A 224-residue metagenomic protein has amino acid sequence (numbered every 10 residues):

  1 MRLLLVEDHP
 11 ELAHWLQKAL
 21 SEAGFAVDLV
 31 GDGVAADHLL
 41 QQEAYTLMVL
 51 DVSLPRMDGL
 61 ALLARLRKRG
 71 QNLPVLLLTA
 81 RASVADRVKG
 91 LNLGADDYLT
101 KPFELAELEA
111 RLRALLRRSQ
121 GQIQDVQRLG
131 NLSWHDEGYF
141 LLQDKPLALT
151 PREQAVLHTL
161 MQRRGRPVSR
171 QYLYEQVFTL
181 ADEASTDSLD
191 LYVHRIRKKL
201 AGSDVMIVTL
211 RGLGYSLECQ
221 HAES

Functional and structural regions predicted by a protein language model:
M1-I123: N-terminal/domain-start alpha-helical segments
R2, R113-P167, Q171, C219-Q220: Short, Lys/Arg-enriched segments at the junction into DNA-binding effector domains of transcriptional regulators
A26, P74, V126, D204-I207 (+1 more regions): Residues at or immediately flanking beta-strands
A35, G212-S216: Glycine-rich nucleotide-binding loop
Y45, Q71, R117-Q120, Y139 (+3 more regions): Generic structural signal for secondary-structure transition and capping sites
D144-L213: Positively charged, aromatic-enriched patches within helix-turn-helix-type DNA-binding elements, predominantly
A222-S224: C-terminal end segment of the histidine kinase catalytic
